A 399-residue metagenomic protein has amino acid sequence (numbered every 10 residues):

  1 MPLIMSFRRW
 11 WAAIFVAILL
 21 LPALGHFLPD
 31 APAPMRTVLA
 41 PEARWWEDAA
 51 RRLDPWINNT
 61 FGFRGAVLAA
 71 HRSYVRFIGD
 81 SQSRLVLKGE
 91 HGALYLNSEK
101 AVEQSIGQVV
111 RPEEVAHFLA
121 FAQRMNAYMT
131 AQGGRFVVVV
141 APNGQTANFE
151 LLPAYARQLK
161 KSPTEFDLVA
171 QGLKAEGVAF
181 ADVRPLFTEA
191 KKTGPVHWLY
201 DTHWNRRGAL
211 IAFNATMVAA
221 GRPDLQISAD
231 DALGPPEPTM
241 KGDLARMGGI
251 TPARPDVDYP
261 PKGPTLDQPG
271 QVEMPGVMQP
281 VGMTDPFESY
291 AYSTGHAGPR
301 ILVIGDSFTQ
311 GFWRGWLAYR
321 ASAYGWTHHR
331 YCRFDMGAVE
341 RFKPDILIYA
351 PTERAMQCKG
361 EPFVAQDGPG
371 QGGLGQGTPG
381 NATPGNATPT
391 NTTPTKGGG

Functional and structural regions predicted by a protein language model:
M1-G399: Extracellular glycan-modifying ectodomains
